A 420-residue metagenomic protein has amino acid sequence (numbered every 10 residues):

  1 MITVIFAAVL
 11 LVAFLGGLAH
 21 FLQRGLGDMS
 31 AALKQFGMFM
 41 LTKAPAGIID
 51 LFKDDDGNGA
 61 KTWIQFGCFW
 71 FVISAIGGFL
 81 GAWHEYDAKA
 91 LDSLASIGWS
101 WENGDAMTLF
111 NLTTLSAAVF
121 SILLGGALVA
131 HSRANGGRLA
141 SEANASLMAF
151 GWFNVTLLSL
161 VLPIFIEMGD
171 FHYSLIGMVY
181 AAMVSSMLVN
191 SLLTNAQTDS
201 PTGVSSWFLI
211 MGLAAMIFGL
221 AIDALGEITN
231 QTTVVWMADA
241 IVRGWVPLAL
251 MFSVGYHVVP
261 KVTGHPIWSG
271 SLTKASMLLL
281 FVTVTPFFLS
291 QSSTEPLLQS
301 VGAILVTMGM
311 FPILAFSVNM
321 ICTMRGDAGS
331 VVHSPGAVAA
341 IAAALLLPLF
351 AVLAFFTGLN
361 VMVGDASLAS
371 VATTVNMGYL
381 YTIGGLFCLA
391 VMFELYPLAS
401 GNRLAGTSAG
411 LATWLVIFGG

Functional and structural regions predicted by a protein language model:
I2-A46, A60-Y86, S100-I166, S174-L193 (+7 more regions): Hydrophobic cores of alpha-helical transmembrane segments in multi-pass integral membrane proteins
A46-N58, T62, G326, S330-V331: Long amphipathic alpha-helical scaffold segments
I49-N58, A82-I97: Membrane-embedded alpha-helical bundles that constitute the cytochrome b-like, heme-associated redox core of multi-pass
T194-P201, K261-H265, G326-G329: Inter-helical turn/loop segments and adjacent helix faces that build the functional surface of alpha-helical bundle
I228-T233, E295, V363-S367: Membrane-interface helix termini and inter-helical loops of multi-pass transporters
T232, A369, A399-L404: Short helix/strand-bridging catalytic loops that position acidic/His residues to coordinate divalent metals and engage
